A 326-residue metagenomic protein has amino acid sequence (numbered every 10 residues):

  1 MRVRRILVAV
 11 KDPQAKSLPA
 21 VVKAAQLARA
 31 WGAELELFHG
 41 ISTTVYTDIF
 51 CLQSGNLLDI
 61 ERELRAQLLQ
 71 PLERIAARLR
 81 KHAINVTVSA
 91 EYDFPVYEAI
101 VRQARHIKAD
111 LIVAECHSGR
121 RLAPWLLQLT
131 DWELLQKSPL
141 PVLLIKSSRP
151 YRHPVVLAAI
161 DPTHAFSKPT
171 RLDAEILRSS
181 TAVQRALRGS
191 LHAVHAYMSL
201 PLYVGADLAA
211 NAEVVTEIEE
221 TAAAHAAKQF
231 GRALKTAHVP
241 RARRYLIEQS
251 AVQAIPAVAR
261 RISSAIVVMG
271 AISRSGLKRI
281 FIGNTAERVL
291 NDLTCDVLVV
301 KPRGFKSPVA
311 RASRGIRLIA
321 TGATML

Functional and structural regions predicted by a protein language model:
M1-N56, R62, V155-A212, T216 (+4 more regions): Small/aliphatic-rich secondary-structure junction motif
M1-R2, K16, K23-Q26, R62 (+5 more regions): Structural beta-alpha unit
V21, L58-E73, L177, E220-G231: Short, surface-exposed alpha-helical segments at coil->helix boundaries
E36-F38, T87-E91, L143, H192-V194 (+2 more regions): General small-molecule cofactor/ligand-binding pocket signal
V113-C116, P141-S147, V297-K301: Short beta-strand elements of ligand-binding domains
A114-E133, I266-D292, K306: Glycine-rich, Arg-bearing micro-motifs that act as flexible, cationic patches
D131-P150: Short, structured interface segments
